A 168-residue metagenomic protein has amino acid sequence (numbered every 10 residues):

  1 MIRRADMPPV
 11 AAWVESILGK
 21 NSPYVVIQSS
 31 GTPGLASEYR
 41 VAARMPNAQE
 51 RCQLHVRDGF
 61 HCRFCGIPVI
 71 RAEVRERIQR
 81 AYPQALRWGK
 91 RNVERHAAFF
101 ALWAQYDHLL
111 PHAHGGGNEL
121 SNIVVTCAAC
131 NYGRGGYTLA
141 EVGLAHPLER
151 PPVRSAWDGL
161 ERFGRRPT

Functional and structural regions predicted by a protein language model:
M1-Q53, R57-G59, G66-E73, G159-T168: A boundary/linker detector
F60-H61, Q105, T126: The −1 position to Zn-ligating cysteines in a subset of zinc-ribbon hairpins
C62-R63, G135: A local structural micro-motif
F64-C65, A129: Short, cysteine/histidine-rich loop/knuckle motifs that typically chelate Zn2+
I67-I123, L144: Histidine-centered nuclease catalytic patch
I70, I123-A145: Short Cys/His-centered divalent metal-binding micro-motifs
Y106-H112, N131-G135, V142, E149-R154: Cys/His-clustered metal-coordination modules, chiefly Zn-binding fingers
A140-T168: Intrinsically disordered, low-complexity, charge-dense segments enriched in Lys/Arg and Glu/Asp interspersed
